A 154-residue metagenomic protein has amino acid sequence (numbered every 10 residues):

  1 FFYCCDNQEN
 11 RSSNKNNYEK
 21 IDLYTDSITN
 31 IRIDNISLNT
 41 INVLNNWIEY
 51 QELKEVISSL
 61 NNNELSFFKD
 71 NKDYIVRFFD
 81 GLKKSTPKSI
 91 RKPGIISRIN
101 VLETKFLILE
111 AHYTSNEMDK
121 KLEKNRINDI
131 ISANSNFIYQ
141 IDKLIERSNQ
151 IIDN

Functional and structural regions predicted by a protein language model:
F2-C4: C-terminal motif of bacterial Sec signal peptides marking the signal peptidase cleavage site
N7-D70: Immediate post-signal-peptide N-terminus of mature secreted/exported proteins
V43-N154: Intrinsically disordered, glycine/charged-rich N-terminal periplasmic/extracytoplasmic linker segments that lie
